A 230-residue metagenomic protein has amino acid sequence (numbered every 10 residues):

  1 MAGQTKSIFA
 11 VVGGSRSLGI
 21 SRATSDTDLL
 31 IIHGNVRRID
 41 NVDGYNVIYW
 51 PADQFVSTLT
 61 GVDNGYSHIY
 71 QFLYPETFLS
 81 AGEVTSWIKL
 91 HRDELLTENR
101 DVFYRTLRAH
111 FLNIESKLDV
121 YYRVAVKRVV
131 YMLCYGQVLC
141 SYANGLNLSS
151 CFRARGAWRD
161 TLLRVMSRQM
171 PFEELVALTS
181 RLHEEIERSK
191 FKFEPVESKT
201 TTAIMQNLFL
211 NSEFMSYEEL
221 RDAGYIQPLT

Functional and structural regions predicted by a protein language model:
M1-D40: Active-site nucleotide-donor binding segment shared across nucleotidyl transfer reactions
V12, F78-L79, R128: Charged, low-complexity, helix/coiled-coil-prone segments
I20, F55-T58, P228: Residues in flexible loops and secondary-structure boundaries
D26-D28, E76-G82, M132, T161: N-terminal, helix-rich and Lys/Arg-enriched segments in bacterial and organellar proteins
I39-K117: A basic- and aromatic-enriched beta-loop-alpha substructure that forms the phosphate/nucleotide- and DNA/RNA-contacting
V84-M215: Conserved nucleotidyltransferase catalytic core and NTase-mimicking acidic/glycine-rich helix/loop elements in nucleic
Q206-T230: A cross-kingdom marker for long, charged
